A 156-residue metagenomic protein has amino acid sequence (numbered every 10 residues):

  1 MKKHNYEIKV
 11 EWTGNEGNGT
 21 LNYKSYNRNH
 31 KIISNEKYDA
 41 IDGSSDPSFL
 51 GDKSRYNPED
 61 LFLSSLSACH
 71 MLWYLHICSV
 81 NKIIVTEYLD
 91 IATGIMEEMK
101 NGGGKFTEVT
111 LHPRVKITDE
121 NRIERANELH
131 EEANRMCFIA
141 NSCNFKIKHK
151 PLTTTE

Functional and structural regions predicted by a protein language model:
M1-S64, L75-E156: Extended beta-strand/beta-hairpin segments
